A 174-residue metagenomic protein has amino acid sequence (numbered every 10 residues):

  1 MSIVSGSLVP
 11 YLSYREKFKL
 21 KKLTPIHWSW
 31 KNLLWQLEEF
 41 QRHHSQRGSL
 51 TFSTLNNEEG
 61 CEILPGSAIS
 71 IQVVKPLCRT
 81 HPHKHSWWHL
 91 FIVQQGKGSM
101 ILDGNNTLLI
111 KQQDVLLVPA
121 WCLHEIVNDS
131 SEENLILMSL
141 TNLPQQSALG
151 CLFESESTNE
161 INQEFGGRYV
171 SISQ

Functional and structural regions predicted by a protein language model:
M1-P65, S155-E156, N162-Q174: A short, N-terminal "cap"/entry segment at the start of jelly-roll beta-barrel domains of the cupin/DSBH fold
F52-E58, A68-H85: Conserved short histidine dyad/triad with adjacent acidic residue
V74, G104-W121: Short acidic-glycine-tyrosine-enriched beta hairpin
K75-P76, S86-S99, D103: Glycine- and acidic-residue-biased ligand/ion/polar-headgroup-sensing regions
L90-I92, L117, E132-C151: A short hydrophobic beta-strand segment most commonly corresponding to one strand of the jelly-roll/cupin
K111-V115, Q145, S155-E164: Short amphipathic alpha-helical linker/capping segments at the junctions of internal repeats and modular domains
I126-S130: Asparagine-centered strand-capping/turn motif at beta-strand->loop junctions
